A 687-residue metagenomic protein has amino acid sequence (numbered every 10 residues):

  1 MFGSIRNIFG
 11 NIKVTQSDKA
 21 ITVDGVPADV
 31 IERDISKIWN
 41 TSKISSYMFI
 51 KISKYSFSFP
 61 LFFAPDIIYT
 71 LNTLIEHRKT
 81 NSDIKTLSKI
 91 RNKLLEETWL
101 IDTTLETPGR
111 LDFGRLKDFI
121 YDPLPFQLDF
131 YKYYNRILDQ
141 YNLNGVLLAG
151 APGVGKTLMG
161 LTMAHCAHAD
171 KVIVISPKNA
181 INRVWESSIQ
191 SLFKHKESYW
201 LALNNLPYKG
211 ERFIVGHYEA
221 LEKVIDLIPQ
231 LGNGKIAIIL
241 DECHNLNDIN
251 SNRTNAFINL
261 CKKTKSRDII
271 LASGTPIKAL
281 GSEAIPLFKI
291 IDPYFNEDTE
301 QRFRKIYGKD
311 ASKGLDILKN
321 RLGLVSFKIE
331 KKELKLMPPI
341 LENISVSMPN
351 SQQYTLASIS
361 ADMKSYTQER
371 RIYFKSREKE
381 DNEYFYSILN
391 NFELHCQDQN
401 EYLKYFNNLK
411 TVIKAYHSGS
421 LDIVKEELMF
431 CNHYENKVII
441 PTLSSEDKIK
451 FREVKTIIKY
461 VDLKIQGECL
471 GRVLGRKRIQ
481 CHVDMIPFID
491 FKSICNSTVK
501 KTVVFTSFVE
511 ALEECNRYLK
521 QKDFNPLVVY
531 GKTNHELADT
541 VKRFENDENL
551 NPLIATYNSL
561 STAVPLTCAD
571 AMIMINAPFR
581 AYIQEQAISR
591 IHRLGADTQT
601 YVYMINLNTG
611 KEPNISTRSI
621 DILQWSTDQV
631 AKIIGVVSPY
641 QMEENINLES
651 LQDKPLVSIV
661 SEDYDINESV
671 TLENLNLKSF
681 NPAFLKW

Functional and structural regions predicted by a protein language model:
F2-V146, H217-A220, I236, S650-W687: Charged, low-complexity
N142-T162: Walker A/P-loop
P152-G153, S266-L280: Conserved helicase ATPase motor motifs in RecA-like P-loop NTPase domains
T157-M159, H168-S191, A279-E283, S507-E510: Conserved Walker A/P-loop ATP-binding site and its immediately adjacent core in helicase/helicase-like ATPase domains
V215-G232, S251-R267, L271-A272, Y294-T456 (+3 more regions): Inter-lobe coupling linker of SF2 helicases/translocases
T506-G531: Conserved helicase motor "Helicase C" RecA-like lobe of SF1/SF2 P-loop NTPases
F524-L560: Conserved helicase ATPase core of P-loop NTP-dependent helicases/translocases
F579-I588, L594-L685: A conserved SF2-helicase RecA2
